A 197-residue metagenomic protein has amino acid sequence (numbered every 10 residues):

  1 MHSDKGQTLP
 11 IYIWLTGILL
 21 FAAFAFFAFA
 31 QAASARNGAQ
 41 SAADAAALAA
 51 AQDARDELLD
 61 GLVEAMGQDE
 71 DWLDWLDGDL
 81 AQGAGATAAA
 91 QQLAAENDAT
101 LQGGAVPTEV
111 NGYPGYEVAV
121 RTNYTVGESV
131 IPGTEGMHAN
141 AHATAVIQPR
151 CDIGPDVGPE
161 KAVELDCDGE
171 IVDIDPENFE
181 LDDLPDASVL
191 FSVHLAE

Functional and structural regions predicted by a protein language model:
H2-Q82: Alpha-helical assembly-interface signal, strongest on the long, hydrophobic N-terminal helix that forms
L48, A99, Q148: Residue-level marker of positions within ordered structural domains that often coincide with functionally constrained
A49, E117-R121, N140-T144: Soluble periplasmic/extracytoplasmic beta-strand elements of cell-envelope proteins
Q52-V126: Short amphipathic secondary-structure patches
G127-E197: Low-complexity, S/T/G/P-rich flexible repeat/linker segments used as non-globular hinges and stalks within
